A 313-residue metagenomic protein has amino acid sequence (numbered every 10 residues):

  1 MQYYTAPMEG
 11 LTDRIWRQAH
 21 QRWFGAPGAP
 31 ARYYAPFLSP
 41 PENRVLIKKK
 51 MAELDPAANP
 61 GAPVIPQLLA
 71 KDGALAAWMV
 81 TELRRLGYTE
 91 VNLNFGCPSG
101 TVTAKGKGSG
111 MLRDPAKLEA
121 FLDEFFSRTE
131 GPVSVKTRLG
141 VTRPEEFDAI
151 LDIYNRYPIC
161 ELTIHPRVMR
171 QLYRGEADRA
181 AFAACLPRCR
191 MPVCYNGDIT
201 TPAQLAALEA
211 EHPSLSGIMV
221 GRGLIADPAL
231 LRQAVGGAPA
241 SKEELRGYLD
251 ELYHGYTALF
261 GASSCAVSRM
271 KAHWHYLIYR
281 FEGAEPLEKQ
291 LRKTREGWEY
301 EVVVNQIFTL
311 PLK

Functional and structural regions predicted by a protein language model:
Y3-A6, Y33-A35, V64-L68, V91-L93 (+4 more regions): Hydrophobic faces of well-ordered beta-strands that scaffold small-molecule active sites in alpha/beta enzyme cores
Y3-Y4, E9, I15, A120 (+5 more regions): Alpha/beta catalytic cores of nucleotide-metabolism and tRNA/nucleoside-modifying enzymes
M8-E82: Glycine-rich, positively charged N-terminal anion/phosphate-binding segment
M8-G10, L38-P40, L69-K71, G96-P98 (+4 more regions): Active-site beta-loop-alpha junctions enriched in small/polar residues
G25-P27, W78-V91, F95-K105, A116-M191 (+1 more regions): Alpha/beta enzyme core
E42, G100, Q171-L172, A203 (+1 more regions): Generic structural signal for helix capping and beta-alpha/helix-loop junctions
G106-L112, V235-G236: Short glycine-enriched, charge-decorated loop/helix-capping segments at active-site entrances that position
M111-P115, G175, K242: Flexible, glycine- and charge-enriched loops at secondary-structure boundaries
